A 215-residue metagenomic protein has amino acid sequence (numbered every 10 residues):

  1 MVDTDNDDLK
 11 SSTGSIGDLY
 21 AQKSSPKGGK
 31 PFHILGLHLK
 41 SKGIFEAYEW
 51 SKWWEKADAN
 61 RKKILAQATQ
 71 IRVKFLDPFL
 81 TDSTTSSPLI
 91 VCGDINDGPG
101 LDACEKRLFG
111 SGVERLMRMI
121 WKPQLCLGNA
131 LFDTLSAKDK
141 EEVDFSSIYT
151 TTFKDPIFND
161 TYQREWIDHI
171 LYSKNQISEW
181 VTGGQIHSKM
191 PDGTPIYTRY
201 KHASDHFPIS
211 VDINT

Functional and structural regions predicted by a protein language model:
M1-K42: Structured beta-strand-rich core segments of catalytic domains in phosphoester-bond hydrolases
S12-S15, K23, D77-I90, I95-T215: Metal-dependent phosphoester-hydrolase catalytic domains
K42-K62, R115-M117: A solvent-exposed, charged loop/short amphipathic helix patch at secondary-structure junctions
Y48, K52-A57, A66, I148 (+1 more regions): Residue-level signal for well-ordered alpha-helical segments
E55-S83: A long, amphipathic alpha-helix that forms part of the scaffold/cap immediately adjacent to metal-dependent active
